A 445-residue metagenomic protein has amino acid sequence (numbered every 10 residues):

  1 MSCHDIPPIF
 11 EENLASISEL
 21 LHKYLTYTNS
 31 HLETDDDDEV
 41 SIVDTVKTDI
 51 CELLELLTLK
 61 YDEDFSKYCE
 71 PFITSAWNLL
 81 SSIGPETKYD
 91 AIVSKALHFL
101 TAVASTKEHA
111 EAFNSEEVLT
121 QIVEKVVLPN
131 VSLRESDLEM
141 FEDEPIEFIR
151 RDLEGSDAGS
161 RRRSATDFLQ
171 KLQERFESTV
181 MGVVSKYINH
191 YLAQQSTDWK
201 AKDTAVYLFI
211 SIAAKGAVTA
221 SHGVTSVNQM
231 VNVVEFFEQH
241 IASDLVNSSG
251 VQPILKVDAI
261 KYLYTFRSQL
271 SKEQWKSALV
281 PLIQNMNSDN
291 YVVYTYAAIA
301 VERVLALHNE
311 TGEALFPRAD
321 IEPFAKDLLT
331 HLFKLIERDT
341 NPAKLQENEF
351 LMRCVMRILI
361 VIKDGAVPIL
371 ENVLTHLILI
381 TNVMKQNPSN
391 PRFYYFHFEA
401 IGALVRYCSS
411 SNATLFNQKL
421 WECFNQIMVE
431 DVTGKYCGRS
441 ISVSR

Functional and structural regions predicted by a protein language model:
M1-R445: Karyopherin-beta/Importin-beta family HEAT-repeat alpha-solenoid scaffold
